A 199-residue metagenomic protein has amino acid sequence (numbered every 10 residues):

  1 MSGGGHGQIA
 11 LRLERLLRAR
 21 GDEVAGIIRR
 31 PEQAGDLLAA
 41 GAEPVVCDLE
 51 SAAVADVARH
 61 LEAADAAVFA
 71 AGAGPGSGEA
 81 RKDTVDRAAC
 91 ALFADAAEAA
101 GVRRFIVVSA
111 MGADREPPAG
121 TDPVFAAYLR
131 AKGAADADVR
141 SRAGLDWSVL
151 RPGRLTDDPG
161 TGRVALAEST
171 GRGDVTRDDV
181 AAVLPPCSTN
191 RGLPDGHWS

Functional and structural regions predicted by a protein language model:
M1-D22: N-terminal Rossmann NAD(P)H-binding glycine-rich loop of SDR-like oxidoreductase domains
S2, E23-I27, P31, A73-R142 (+1 more regions): Conserved Rossmann-fold NAD(P)-dependent oxidoreductase catalytic core, especially the SDR/UDP-sugar
G26-L92, A96-A99, T189-G192: NAD(P)H-binding glycine-rich loop region in Rossmannoid oxidoreductase-like domains and their noncatalytic homologs
I28, R151-T156: Conserved SDR Rossmann-fold cofactor-binding beta-strand/turn motif
R81, V124, E168-V175, P186-S188: Glycine-rich "substrate-gating" loop/helix at the edge of Rossmann-like oxidoreductase active sites
A89-C90, A131, L150, G171-P186 (+1 more regions): Substrate-positioning beta->alpha
R115-P117, D157-R163, C187-G196: Glycine/proline-rich active-site loop of Rossmann-fold NAD(P)-dependent oxidoreductases
